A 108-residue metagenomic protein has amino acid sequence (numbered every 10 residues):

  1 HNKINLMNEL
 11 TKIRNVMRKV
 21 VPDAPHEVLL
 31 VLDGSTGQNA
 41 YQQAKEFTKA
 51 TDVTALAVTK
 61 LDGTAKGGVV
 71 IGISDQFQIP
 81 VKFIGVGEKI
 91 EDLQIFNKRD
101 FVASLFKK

Functional and structural regions predicted by a protein language model:
H1-K108: P-loop/Walker A NTP-binding module and the surrounding RecA-like catalytic core of P-loop NTPases
